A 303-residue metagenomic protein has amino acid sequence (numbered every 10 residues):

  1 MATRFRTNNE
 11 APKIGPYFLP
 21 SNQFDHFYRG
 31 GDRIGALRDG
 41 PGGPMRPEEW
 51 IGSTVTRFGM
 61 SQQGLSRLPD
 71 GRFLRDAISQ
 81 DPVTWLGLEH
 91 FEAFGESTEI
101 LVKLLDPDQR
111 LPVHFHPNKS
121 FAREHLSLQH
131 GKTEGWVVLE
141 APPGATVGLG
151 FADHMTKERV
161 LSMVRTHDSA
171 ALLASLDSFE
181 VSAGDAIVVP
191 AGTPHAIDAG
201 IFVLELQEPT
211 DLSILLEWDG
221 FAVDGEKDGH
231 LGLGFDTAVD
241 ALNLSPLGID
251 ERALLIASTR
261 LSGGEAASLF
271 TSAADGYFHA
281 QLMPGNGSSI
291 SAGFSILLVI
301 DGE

Functional and structural regions predicted by a protein language model:
M1-T156, D219-R252, S258, A280: Transition-metal
V102, L111, L128, E134-V137 (+5 more regions): His/acidic/aromatic-lined binding-pocket segments of jelly-roll/cupin-type domains and related regulatory beta-sandwich
V113-H116, E180-A199, L206-E208: Conserved metal-binding segment of the jelly-roll/cupin
N118, P190-G192, G200, G285-N286 (+2 more regions): Tight coil/turn sites that cap or link beta-strands
E134-G135, A196-G220: A short hydrophobic beta-strand segment most commonly corresponding to one strand of the jelly-roll/cupin
G135, E140-V188: Intrinsically disordered, low-complexity linker/loop segments enriched in Gly/Pro and charged/polar residues
L255-E303: Acidic/His-leaning functional-site neighborhoods
